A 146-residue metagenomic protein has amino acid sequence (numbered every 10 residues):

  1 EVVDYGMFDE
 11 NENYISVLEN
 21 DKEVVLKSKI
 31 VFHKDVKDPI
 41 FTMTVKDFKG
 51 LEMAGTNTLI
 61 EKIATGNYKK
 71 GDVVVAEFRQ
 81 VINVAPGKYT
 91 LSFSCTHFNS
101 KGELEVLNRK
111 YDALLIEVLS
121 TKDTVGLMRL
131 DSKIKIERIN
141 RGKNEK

Functional and structural regions predicted by a protein language model:
E1-K146: Localized sequence-composition bias
